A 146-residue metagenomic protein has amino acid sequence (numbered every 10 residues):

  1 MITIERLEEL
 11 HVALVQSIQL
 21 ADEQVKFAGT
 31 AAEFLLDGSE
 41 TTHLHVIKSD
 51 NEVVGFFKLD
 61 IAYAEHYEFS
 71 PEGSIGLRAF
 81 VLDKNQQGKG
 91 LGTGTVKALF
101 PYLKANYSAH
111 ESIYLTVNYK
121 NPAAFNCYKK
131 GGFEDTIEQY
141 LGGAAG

Functional and structural regions predicted by a protein language model:
M1-T3: Extreme N-terminal starter segment of soluble prokaryotic enzymes
R6-A79, D83-N85, Y102-N106: Acetyl-CoA-dependent GNAT
E9-V12, T93, Y119-P122: Alpha-helix N-capping/helix-start residues
S74-I75, A109-F125, K129-G146: C-terminal "cap" of GNAT-fold acetyltransferases
L82, G88-Y102, N126, K130: Conserved acetyl-CoA-binding loop-helix of GNAT-fold acetyltransferases
K89, N106-H110: Short coil/turn segments at alpha/beta junctions that flank glycine-rich nucleotide-binding fingerprints
